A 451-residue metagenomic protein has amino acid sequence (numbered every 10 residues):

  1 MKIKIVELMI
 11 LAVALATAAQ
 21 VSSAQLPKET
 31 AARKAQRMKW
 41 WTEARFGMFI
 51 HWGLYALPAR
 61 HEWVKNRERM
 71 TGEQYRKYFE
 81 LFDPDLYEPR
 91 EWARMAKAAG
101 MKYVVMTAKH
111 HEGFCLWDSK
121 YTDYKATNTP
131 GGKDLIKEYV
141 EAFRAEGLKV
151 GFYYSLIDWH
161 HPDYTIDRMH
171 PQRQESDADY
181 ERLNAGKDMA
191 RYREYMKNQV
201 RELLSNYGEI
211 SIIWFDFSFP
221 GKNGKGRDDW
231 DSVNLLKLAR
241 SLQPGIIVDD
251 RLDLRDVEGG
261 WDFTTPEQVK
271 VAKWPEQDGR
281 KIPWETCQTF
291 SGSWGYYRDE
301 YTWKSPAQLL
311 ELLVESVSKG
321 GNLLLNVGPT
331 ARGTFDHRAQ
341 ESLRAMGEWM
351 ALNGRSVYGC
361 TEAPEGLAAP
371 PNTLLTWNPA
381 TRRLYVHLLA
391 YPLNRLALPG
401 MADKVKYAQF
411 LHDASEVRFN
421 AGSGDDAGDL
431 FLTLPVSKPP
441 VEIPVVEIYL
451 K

Functional and structural regions predicted by a protein language model:
M1-L8, A96: Positively charged n-region of N-terminal signal peptides that target proteins for export
E7-A18: Bacterial N-terminal signal peptides
V21: Cationic, low-complexity basic patches in intrinsically disordered or flexible, solvent-exposed regions
A24-K451: Mature catalytic domains of secreted/periplasmic carbohydrate-active enzymes
